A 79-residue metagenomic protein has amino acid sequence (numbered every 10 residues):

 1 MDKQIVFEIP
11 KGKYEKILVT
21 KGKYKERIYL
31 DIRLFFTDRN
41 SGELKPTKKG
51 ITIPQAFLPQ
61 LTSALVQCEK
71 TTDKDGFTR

Functional and structural regions predicted by a protein language model:
M1-G12: Negatively charged, low-complexity tracts enriched in Asp/Glu with abundant Ser/Thr
V6, I28, L34-F35, A56 (+1 more regions): Intrinsic disorder/low-structure terminal segments
P10-E15, K23, Q67: A broad, low-specificity signal for short, low-complexity segments enriched in glycine/proline and polar/charged
I17-K49: A short, structured beta-strand/loop element
T47, I51-R79: Mixed-charge, Lys/Arg-enriched low-complexity segments
